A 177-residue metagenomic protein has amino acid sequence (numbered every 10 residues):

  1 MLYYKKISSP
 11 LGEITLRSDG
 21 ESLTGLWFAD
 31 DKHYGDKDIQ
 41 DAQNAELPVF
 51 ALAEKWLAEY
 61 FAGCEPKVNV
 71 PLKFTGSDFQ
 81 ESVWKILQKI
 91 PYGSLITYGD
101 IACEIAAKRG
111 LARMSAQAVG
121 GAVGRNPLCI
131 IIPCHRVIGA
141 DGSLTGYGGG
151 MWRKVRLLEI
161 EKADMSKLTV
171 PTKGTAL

Functional and structural regions predicted by a protein language model:
M1-T24: DNA-contacting interfaces and partner/effector-binding or oligomerization modules in DNA-centric proteins
K5-E13, A62-L177: Nucleic acid-binding interface residues in structured DNA/RNA-binding domains, emphasizing the DNA-engaging scaffolds
I7, S18-E21, L52, W56 (+2 more regions): Bulky hydrophobic/aromatic packing residues
E13, D19, D30-D31, D36-D41 (+5 more regions): Acidic-enriched, low-complexity/disordered segments with a strong bias for Aspartate over Glutamate
S18-S22, F28-D31, K37-Q43, K85 (+3 more regions): Surface-exposed beta-strand edges and their flanking turn/coil or helix-capping segments
G20-N69: Compact structured core domains
